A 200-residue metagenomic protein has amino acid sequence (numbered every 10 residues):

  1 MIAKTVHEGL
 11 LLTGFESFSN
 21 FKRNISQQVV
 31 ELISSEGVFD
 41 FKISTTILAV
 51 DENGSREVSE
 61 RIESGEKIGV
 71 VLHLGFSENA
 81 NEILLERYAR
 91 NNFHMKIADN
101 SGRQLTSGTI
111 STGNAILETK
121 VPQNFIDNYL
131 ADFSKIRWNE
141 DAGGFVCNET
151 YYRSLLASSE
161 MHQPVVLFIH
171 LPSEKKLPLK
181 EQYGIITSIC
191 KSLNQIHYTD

Functional and structural regions predicted by a protein language model:
M1-A142, L155-Q163, G184, C190-D200: N-terminal catalytic or cofactor-binding beta/alpha core of small enzyme domains
N139-C147, L179: Short amphipathic alpha-helix initiation/capping segments at coil-to-helix junctions
N148-L156: Short, hydrophobic/amphipathic alpha-helical patches that form generic packing surfaces within helical domains
H170-K175: An accessory alpha-helical subdomain
L177-Y183: A short acidic/glycine-rich loop-to-helix N-cap element
